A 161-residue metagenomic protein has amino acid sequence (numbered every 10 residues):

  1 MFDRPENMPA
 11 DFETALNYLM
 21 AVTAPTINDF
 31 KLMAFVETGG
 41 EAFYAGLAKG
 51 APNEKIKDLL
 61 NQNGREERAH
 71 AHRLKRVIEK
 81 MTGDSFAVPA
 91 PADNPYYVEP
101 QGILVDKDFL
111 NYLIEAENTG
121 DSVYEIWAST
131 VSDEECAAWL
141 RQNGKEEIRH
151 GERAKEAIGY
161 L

Functional and structural regions predicted by a protein language model:
M1-L161: Non-heme di-metal
